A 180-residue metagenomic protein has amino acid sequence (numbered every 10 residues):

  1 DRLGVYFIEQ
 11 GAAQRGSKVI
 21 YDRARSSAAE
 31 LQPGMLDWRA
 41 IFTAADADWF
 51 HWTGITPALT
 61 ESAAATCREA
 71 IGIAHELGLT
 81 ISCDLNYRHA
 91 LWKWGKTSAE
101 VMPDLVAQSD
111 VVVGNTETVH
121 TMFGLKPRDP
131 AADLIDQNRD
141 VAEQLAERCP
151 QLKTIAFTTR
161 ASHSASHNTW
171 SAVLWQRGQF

Functional and structural regions predicted by a protein language model:
D1-I55: Conserved N-terminal subdomain of the carbohydrate kinase-like
A24, I55, N86-A90, E117 (+1 more regions): Active-site beta-loop-alpha junctions enriched in small/polar residues
S26-E30, A58-T60, R88-K93, A131-L134: Short, flexible loop segments at the rims of nucleotide/cofactor-binding pockets, characterized by
E30-W38, A65-E69, K96-V101, D136-D140: Active-site glycine-rich loop that binds ribose-phosphate moieties when present
W49-H51, S82, V113, A156: Structural motif
S62-A70, H167-S171: Short Gly/Thr/Asp-enriched flexible loops that form oxyanion-binding sites at enzyme active sites
R68-H75, I81, A146: Surface-exposed amphipathic alpha-helices with a cationic face
L77, L91-G178: Conserved phosphate/ATP/ADP-binding segment of small-molecule kinases
